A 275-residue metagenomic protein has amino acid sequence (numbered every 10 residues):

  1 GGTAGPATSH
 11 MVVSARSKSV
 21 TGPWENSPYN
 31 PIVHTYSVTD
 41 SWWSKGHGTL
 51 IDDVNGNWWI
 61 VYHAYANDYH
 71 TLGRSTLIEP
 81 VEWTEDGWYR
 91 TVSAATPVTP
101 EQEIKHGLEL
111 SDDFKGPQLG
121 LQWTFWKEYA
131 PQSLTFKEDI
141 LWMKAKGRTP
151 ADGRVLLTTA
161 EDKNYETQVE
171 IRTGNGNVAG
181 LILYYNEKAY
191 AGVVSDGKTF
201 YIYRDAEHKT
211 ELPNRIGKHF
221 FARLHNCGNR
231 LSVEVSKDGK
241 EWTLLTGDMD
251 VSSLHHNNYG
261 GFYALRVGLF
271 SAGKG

Functional and structural regions predicted by a protein language model:
G1, S14-S17, H63, Y184 (+1 more regions): Predominantly extracellular/luminal cell-surface or secreted proteins
G1-A7, I51, N57-A66, F114: Hydrophobic core segments of beta-strands in well-ordered, beta-rich domains
G5-H10, T71-R74: Short, solvent-exposed loop/turn segments at conserved positions within beta-propeller repeat blades
M11-V20, T76-T84: Beta-propeller blade signature
A15-D40, D86-A94: Blade-edge beta-strand/turn elements of extracellular beta-propeller and related beta-sheet repeat scaffolds
P28-T49, M249-H255: Conserved blade-ending motifs and adjacent loop-strand segments that build the rim/top face of beta-propeller domains
V61-E79: Aromatic/acidic polysaccharide-binding cleft in carbohydrate-active enzymes
N67, E79, W83-G275: Extracellular glycan-recognition regions
